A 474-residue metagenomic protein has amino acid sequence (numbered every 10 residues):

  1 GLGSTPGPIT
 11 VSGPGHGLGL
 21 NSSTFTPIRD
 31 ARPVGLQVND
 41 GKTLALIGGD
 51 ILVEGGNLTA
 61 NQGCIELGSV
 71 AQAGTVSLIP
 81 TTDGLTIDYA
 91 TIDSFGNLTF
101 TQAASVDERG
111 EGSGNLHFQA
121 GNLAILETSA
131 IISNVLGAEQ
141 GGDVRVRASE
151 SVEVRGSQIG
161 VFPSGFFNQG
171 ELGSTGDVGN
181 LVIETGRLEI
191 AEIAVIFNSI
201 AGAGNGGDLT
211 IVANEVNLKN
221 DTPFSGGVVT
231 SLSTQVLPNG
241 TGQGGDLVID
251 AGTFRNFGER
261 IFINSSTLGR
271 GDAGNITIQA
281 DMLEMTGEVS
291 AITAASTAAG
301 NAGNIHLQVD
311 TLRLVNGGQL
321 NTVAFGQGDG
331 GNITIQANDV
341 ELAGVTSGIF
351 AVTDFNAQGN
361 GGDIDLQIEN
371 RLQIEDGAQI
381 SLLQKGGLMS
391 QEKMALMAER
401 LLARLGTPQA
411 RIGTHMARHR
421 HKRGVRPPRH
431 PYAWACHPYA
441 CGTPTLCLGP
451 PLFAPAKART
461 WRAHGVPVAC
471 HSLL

Functional and structural regions predicted by a protein language model:
G1-R418, Y432, P438, C447: Extracellular and secretory-pathway beta-repeat/beta-biased strand scaffolds
R400, R423, R462: Cationic, low-complexity basic patches in intrinsically disordered or flexible, solvent-exposed regions
R420-K422, P427, P455-K457, P467: Compositionally biased low-complexity segments, especially N-terminal hydrophobic helices that form the hydrophobic
